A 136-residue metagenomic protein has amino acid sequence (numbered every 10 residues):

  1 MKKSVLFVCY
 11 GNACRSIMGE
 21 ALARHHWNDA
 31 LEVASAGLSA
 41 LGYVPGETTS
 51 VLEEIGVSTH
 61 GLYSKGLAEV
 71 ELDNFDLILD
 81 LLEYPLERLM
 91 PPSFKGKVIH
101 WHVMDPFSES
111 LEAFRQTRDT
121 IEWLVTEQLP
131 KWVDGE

Functional and structural regions predicted by a protein language model:
M1-E69: Conserved active-site segments centered on acidic
M1-V5, L72-L77, Q128, W132-V133: N-terminal/domain-start segments enriched in small and hydrophobic, helix-friendly residues, covering either
G11, Y63, E83-P85, M104: Short, flexible active-site-adjacent loop segments at beta-strand->alpha-helix junctions, enriched in small/polar
S35, D80, I99-H102: Structural signal for conserved beta-strand scaffold positions within catalytic alpha/beta enzyme cores
G46, D73, E112-R115: Generic alpha-helical secondary structure signal
A68-S93: Mid-chain, well-packed structural core segment of small domains
L86-E136: Phosphate-binding/catalytic loops
